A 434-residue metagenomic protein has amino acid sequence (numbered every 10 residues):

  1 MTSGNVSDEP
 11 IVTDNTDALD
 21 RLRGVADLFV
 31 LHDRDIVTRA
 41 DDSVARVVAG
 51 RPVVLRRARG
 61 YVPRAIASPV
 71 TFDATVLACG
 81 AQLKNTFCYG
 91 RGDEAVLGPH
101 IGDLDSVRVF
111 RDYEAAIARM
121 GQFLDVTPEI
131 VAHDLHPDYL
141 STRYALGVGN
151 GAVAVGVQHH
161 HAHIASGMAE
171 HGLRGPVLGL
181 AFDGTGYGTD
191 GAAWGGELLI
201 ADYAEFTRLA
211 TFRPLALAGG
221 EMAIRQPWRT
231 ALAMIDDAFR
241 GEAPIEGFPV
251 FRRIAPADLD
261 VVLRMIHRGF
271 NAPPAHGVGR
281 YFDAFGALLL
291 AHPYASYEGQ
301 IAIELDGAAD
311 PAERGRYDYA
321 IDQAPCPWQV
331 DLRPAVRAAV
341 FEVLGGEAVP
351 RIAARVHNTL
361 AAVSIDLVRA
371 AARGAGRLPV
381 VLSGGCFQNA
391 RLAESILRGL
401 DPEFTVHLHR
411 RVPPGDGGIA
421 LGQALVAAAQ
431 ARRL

Functional and structural regions predicted by a protein language model:
M1-V70, F270: Internal gly/pro-rich beta-alpha loop/helix module that stabilizes soluble enzyme cofactors or their anionic handles
I11-T16, S43, P63-D73, G156-G179: Conserved phosphate-binding catalytic cores of ATP/NTP-utilizing and phosphoryl-transfer enzymes
V12-N15, P137-N150, T189-A201, A390-L400: Short Gly/Thr/Asp-enriched flexible loops that form oxyanion-binding sites at enzyme active sites
D42-R64, A74, P176-D236, P256-A309: Glycine-rich phosphate-binding loop of actin/hexokinase-like ATP-binding domains
A81-R111, A115-R119, A233-L378, A390-R398: A contiguous, well-structured pocket-lining segment that forms one wall/lid of small-molecule binding clefts in soluble
D125-P137, A375-C386: Short glycine-rich phosphate-binding loop at a beta-alpha junction
D134, G151-H163, P379-S383, A390 (+1 more regions): Conserved phosphate-binding/catalytic loops in two-lobed NTP-binding clefts
H160-F182, Y187-G188, P227-D236, H407-L434: Glycine-rich phosphate-binding/hydrolytic loop that grips phosphoryl groups
